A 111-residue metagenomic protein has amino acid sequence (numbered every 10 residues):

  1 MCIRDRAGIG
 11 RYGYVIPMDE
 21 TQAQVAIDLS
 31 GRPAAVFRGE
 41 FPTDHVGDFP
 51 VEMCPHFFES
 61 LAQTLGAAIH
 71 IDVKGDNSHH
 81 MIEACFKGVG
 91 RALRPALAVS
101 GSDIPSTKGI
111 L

Functional and structural regions predicted by a protein language model:
M1-D5: Conserved small/polar residues in nucleotide/adenosyl-binding loops
A7-Q24, P105-L111: Glycine/charge-rich, flexible interdomain linkers and switch-proximal surface loops that mediate coupling
R11-M18, T43-V51: Short, mixed-charge, low-aromatic patches
Q24-A26, H70: Structured core elements
I27-G31: Flexible glycine-/small-residue-rich
R32-F37, V46-S100: Mixed-charge, glycine-accented linear interaction segment located at domain edges/termini
F37-H45, D103-L111: Solvent-exposed, glycine/polar-rich loop segments of beta-barrel outer-membrane systems
